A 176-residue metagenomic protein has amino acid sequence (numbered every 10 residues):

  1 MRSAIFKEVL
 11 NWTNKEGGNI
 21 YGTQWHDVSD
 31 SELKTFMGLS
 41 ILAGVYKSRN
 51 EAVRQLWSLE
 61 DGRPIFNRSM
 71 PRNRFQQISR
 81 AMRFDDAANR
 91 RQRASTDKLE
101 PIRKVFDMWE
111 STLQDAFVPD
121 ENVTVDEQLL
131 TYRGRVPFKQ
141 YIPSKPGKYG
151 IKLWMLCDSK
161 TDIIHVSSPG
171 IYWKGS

Functional and structural regions predicted by a protein language model:
M1-S176: N-terminal initiation segments
